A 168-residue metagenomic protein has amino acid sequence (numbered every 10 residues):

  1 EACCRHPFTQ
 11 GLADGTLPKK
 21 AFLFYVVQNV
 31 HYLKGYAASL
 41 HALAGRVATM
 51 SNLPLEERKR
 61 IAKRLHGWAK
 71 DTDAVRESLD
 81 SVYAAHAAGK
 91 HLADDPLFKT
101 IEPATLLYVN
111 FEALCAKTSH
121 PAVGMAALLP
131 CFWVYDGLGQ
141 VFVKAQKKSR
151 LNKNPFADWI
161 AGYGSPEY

Functional and structural regions predicted by a protein language model:
E1-T9, E167-Y168: Acidic, low-complexity proline/glycine-rich segments
A2, T16-V47, A74, A126-D136: Alpha-helical bundle segments that constitute or directly flank the non-heme di-iron/ferroxidase center
C4-R5, Y36, Y108, N152: N-terminal alpha-helical segment
P7-K20, A37-K63, A116: Helix-loop segments that flank and shape redox-cofactor active sites
V27-V30, L55-E167: Active-site-proximal alpha-helical scaffolds that flank and shape metal-associated catalytic sites
